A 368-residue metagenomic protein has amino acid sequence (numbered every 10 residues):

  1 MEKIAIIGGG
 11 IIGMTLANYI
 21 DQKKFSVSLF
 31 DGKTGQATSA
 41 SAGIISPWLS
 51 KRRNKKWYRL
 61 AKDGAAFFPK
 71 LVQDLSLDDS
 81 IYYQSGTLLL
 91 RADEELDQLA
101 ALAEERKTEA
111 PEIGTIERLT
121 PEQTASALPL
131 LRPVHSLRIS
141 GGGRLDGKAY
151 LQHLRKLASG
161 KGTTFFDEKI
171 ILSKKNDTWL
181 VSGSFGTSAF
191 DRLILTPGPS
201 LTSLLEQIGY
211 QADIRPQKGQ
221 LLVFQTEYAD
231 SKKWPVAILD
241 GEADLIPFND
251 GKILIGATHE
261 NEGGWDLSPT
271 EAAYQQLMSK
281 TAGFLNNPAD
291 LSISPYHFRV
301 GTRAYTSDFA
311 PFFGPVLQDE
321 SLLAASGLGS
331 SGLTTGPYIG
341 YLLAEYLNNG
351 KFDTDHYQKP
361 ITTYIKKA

Functional and structural regions predicted by a protein language model:
E2-S28: N-terminal Rossmann-like FAD-binding beta1-loop-alpha1 element of flavoenzymes
A5-I7, S188-S200: Short hydrophobic core segments
M14-D21, G43, D78-Y82, L195-Q318: Active-site substrate-recognition segment that forms the wall of the catalytic cavity or substrate channel
Q22-A40: Glycine-rich FAD pyrophosphate-binding loop
I44-Q123: Dinucleotide-binding Rossmann-like beta1-alpha1 core, especially the glycine-rich loop that anchors the ADP
D78-L89, E105, T115-K161, T258-E262 (+2 more regions): Helix-loop-beta segment of a Rossmann-like dinucleotide-binding subdomain
T164-L180: A conserved short coil-to-beta-strand element within the FAD-binding core of flavoproteins
S292-A368: C-terminal catalytic lobe of FAD-dependent flavoproteins
